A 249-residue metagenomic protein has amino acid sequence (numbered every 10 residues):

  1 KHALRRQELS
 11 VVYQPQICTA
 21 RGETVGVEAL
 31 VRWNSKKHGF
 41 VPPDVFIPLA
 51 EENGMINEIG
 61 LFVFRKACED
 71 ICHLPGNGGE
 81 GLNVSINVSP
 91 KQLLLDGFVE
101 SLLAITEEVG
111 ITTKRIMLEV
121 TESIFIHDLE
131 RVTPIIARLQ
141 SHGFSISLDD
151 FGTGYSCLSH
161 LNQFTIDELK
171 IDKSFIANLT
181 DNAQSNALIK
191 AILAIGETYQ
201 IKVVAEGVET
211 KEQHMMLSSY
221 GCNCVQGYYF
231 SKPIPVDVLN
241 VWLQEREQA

Functional and structural regions predicted by a protein language model:
K1-I111, S123-I124, A137-R138, T153 (+2 more regions): Bacterial c-di-GMP phosphodiesterase EAL domain
T19-E23, N34-K37, S89-D96, E108 (+2 more regions): EAL-family c-di-GMP phosphodiesterase catalytic domain
